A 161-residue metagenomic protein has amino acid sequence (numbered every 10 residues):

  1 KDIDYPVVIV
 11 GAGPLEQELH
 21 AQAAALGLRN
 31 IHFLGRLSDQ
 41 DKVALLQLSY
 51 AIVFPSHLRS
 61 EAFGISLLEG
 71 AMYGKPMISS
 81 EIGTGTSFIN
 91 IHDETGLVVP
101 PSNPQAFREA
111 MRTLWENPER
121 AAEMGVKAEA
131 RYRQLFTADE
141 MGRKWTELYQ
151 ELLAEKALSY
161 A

Functional and structural regions predicted by a protein language model:
P6-L19, G35-R36: Glycosyltransferase donor-sugar binding loop
H20-Q40: Nucleotide-activated donor-binding/catalytic signature segment of Leloir-type glycosyltransferases, i.e., the conserved
R36-L37, A44-S49: Short alpha-helical donor nucleotide-sugar binding micro-motif in glycosyltransferases
V43, E61, I65-M72, S87-F88 (+1 more regions): Short alpha-helical segment that forms part of, or immediately flanks, the ligand-binding pocket in carbohydrate-active
Q47-A62, K75: Acidic donor-binding loop of glycosyltransferase active sites
M72, P76-S80: Short hydrophobic beta-strand element within catalytic cores of glycosyltransferases and related nucleotide-activated
H92-D93, L97-P104, T113-E119: Conserved acidic donor-binding segment of nucleotide-sugar-dependent glycosyltransferases
A106, T113, R120-L135, K144-E147 (+1 more regions): A short, well-ordered alpha-helix in the C-terminal region of glycosyltransferases
